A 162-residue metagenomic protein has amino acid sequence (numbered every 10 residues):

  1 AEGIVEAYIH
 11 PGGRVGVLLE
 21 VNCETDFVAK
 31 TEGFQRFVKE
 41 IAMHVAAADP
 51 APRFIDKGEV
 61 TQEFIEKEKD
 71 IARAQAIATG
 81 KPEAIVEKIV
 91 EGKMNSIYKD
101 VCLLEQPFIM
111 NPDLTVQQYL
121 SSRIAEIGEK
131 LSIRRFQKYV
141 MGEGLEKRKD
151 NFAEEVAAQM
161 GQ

Functional and structural regions predicted by a protein language model:
A1-Q162: N-terminal assembly/interaction segments in proteins that build large macromolecular machines
